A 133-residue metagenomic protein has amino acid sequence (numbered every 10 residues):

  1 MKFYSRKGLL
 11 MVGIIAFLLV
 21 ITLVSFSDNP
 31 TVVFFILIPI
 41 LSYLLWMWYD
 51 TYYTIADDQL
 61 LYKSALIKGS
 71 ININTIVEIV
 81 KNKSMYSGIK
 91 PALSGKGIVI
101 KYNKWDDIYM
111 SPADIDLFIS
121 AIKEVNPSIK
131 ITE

Functional and structural regions predicted by a protein language model:
M1-F26, A92-V99, W105: N-terminal membrane-targeting/pre-transmembrane regions
M1-R6, P39-Y52, I119-E124: Short N-terminal helix-initiation segments at or just after the protein's N-terminus
L23-S27, W46-Y49: Structural signal for the C-terminal ends of transmembrane alpha-helices and the immediately following loop
D28-I36: Short, aromatic-rich membrane-interface segments at the entry and exit of alpha-helical transmembrane domains
L41-N72: Conserved beta-hairpin
K63-L117, E133: Non-transmembrane, membrane-adjacent beta-strand/coil modules in membrane-associated proteins and peripheral
